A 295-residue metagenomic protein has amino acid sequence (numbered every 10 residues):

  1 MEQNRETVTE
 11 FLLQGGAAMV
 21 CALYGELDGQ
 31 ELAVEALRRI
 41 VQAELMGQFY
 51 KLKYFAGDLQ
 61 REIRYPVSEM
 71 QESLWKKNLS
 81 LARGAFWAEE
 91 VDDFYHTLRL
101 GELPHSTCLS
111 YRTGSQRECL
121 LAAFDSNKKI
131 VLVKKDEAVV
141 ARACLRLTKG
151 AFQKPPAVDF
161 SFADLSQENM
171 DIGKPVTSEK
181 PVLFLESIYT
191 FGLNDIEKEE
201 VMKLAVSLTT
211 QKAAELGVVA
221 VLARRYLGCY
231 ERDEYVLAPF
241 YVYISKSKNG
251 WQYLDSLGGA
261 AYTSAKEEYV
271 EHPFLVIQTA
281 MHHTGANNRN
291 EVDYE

Functional and structural regions predicted by a protein language model:
M1-E295: Non-catalytic substrate-recognition and accessory regions of acyl/acetyltransferase enzymes
